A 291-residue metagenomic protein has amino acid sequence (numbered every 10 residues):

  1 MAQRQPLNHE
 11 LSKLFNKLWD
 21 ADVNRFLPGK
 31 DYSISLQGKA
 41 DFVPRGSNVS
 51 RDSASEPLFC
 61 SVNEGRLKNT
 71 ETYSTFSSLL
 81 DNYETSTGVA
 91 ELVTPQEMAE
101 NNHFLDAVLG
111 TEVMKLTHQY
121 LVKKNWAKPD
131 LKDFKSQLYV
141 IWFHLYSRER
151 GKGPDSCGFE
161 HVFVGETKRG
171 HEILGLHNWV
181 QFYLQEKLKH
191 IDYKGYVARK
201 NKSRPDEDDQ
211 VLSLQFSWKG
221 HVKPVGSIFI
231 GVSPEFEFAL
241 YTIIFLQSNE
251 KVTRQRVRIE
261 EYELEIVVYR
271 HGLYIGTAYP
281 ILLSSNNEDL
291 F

Functional and structural regions predicted by a protein language model:
M1-V257: N-terminal "domain-start" segment
P234-F291: Compact beta-sheet-dominated globular domain cores
